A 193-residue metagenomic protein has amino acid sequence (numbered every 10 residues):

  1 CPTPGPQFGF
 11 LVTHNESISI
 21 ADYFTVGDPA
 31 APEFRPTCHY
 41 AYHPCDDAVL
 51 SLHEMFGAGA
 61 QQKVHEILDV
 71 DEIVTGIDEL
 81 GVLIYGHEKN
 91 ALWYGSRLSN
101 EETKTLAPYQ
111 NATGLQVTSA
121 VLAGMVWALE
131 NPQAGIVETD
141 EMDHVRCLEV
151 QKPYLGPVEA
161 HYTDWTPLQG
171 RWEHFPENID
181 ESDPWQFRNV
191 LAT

Functional and structural regions predicted by a protein language model:
C1-T193: C-terminal catalytic/substrate-binding lobe primarily of soluble NAD(P)-dependent oxidoreductases
